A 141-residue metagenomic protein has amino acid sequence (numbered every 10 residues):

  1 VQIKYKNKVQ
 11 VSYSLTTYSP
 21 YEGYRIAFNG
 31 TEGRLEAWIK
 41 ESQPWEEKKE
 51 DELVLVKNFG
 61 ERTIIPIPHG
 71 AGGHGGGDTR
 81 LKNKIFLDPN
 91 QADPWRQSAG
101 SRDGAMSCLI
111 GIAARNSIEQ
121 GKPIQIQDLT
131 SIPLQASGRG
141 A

Functional and structural regions predicted by a protein language model:
V1-A141: C-terminal helical cap and adjacent loop that interface with cofactors, partners, or active-site loops
